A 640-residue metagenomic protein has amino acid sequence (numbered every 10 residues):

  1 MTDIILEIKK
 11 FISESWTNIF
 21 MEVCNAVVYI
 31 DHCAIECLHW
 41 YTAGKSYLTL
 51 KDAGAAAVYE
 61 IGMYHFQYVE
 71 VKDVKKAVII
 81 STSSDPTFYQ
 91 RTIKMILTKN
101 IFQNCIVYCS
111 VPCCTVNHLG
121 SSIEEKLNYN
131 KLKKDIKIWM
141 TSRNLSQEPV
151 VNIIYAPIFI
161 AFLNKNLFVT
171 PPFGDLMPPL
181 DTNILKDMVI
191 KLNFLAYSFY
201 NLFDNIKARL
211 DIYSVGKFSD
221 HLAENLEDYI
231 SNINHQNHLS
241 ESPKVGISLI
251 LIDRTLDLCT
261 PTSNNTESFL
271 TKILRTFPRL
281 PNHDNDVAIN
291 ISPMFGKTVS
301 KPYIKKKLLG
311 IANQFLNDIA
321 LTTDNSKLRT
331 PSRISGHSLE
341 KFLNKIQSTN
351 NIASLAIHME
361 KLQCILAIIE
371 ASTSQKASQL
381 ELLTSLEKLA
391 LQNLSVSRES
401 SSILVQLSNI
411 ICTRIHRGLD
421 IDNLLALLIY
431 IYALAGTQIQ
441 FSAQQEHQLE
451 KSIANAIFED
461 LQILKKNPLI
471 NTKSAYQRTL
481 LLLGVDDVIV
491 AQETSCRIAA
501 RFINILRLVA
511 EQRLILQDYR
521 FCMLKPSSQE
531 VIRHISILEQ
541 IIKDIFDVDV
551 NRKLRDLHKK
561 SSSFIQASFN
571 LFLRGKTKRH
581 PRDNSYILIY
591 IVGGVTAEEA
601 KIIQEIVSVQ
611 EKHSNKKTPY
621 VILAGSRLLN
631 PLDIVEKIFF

Functional and structural regions predicted by a protein language model:
M1-F640: Extended, well-folded catalytic/binding cores that form a central cleft or groove in large enzyme and scaffold domains
